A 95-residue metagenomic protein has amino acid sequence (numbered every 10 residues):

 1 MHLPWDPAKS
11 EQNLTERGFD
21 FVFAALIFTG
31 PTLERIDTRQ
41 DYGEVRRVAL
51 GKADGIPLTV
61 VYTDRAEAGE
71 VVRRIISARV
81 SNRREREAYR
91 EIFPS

Functional and structural regions predicted by a protein language model:
M1-S95: Ribonuclease/tRNase effector modules and their secretory precursors
